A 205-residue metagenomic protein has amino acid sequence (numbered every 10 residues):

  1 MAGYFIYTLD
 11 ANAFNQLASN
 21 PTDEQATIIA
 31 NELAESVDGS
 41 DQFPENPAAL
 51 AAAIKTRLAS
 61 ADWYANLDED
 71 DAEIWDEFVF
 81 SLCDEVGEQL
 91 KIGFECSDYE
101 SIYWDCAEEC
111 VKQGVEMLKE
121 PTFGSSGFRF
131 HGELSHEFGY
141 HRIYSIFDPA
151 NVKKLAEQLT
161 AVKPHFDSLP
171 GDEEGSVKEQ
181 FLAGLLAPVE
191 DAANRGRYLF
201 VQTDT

Functional and structural regions predicted by a protein language model:
M1-A187, D191, D204-T205: Acidic (Asp/Glu-rich) sequence patches and key acidic residues that form negatively charged surfaces used
G196-F200: Beta-sheet entry/capping signal
